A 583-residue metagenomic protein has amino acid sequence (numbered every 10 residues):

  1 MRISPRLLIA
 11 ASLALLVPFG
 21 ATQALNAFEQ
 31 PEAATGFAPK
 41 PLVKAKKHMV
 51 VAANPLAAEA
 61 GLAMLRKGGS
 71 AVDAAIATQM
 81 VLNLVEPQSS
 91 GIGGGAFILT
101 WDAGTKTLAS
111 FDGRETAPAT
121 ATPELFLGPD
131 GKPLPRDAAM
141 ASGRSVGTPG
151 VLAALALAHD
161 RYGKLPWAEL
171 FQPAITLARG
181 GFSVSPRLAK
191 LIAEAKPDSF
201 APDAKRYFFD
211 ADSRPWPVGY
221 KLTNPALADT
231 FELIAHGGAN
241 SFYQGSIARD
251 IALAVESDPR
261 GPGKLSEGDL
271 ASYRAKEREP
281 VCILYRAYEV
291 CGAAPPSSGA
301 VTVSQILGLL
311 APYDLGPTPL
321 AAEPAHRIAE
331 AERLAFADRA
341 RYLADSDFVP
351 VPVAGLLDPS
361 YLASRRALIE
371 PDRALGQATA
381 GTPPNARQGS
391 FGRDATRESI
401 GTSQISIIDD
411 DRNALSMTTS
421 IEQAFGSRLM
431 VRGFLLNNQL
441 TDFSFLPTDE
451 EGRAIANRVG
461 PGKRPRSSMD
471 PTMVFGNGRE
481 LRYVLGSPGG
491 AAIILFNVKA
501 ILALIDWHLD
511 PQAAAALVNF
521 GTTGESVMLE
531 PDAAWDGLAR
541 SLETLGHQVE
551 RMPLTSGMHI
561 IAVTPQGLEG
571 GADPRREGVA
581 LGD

Functional and structural regions predicted by a protein language model:
M1-A11: Bacterial N-terminal signal peptides that target proteins for export
A10-G20: Bacterial N-terminal signal peptides
L25-E59, A63, A71-V72, I76-G237 (+7 more regions): Noncatalytic scaffold domains of N-terminal-nucleophile
L84-G91, G95-S110, G261-S266, N413-G478 (+2 more regions): Active-site rim segments in enzyme catalytic domains, especially the processed small/beta chain of N-terminal
E277, S399-T402, S467-M469: Short, small/polar residue-rich loop motifs at catalytic or cofactor-binding pockets
P312-S420, D573: Internal maturation/activation junctions in enzymes
D411, G462-R464, N497, D506-P553: Extended C-terminal subregions enriched in glycine
